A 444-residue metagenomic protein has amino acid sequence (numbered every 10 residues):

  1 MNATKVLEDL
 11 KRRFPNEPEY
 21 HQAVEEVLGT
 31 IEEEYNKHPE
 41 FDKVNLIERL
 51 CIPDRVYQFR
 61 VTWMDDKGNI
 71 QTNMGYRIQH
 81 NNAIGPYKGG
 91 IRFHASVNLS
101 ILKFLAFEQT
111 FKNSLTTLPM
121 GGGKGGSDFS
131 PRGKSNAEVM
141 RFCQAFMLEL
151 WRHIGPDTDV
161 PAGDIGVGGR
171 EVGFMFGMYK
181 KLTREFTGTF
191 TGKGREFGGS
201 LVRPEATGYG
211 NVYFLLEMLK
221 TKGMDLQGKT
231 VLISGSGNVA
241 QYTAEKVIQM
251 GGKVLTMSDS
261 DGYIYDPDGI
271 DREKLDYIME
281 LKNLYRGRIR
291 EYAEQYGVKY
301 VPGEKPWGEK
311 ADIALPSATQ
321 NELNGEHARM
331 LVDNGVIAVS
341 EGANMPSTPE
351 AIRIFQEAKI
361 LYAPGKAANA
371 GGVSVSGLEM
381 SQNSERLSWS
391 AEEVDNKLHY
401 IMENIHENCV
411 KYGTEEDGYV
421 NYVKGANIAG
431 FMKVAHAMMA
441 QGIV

Functional and structural regions predicted by a protein language model:
M1-P18, A23, M218, V332-V444: Adenosine-phosphate binding glycine-rich loop
H21, K37-V44, T117, I154-G163 (+3 more regions): Flexible, glycine/charged-enriched surface loops at secondary-structure junctions
E40-Q71: Structured beta-strand/loop patches that form or line metal/cofactor-binding pockets in enzymes
F59-K124, D128: Phosphate-interaction motifs
H94, N113-Q227: Glycine/serine-rich phosphate-binding loop and adjoining beta1-alpha1 elements at the start of nucleotide-handling
G194, G199-K310: Glycine-rich phosphate/diphosphate-binding loop of Rossmann-like nucleotide-binding domains
G262-Y362, A367: Rossmann-like adenosine-cofactor binding region
